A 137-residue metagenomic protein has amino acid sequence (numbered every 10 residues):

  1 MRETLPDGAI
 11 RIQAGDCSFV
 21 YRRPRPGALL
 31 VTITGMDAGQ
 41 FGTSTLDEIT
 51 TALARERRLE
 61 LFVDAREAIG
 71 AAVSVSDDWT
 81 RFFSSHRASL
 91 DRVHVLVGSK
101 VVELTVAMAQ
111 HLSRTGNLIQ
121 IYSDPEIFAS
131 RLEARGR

Functional and structural regions predicted by a protein language model:
M1-R137: Amphipathic, Lys/Arg-enriched alpha-helical "gate/interface" segment within cytosolic domains that mediates
